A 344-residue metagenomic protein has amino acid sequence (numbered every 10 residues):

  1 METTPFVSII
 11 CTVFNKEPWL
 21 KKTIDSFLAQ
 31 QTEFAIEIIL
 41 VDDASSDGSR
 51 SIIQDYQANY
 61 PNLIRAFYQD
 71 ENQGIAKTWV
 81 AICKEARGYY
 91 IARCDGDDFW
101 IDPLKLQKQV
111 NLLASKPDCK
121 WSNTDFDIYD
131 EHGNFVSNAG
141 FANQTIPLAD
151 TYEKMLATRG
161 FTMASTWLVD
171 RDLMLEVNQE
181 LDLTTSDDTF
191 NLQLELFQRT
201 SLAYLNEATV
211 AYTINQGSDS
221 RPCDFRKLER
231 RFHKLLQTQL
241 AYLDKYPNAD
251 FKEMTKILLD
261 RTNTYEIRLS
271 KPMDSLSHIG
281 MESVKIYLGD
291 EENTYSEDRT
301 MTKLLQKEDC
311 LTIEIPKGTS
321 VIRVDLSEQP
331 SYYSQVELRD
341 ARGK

Functional and structural regions predicted by a protein language model:
P5-S8, E37, N191: Cell-envelope/extracellular polymer assembly enzymes that use nucleotide-activated donors
D25-A35: Short, acidic, metal-binding catalytic loop of nucleotide-sugar glycosyltransferases
D42-S51, E71, D95: A conserved acidic beta->alpha catalytic loop
Q69-A86, K108: Glycine-rich, basic loop-to-helix element that forms the pyrophosphate-binding segment of sugar-nucleotide handling
K84, N143-F232: Conserved nucleotide-sugar donor-binding catalytic segment
I91: Short aromatic/hydrophobic "clamp" motif used to bind/position activated sugar donors
D95-F99, D125: The conserved acidic donor/metal-binding loop of glycosyltransferases
L104-S137: Conserved donor NDP-sugar-binding/catalytic core segment of glycosyltransferases
